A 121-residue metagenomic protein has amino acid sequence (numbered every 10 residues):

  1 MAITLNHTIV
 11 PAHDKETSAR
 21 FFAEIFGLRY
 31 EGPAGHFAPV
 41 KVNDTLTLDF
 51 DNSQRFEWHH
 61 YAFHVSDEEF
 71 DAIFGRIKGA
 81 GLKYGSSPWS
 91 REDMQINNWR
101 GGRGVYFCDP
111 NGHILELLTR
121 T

Functional and structural regions predicted by a protein language model:
A2-I3, I9-L48, N52-Q54: Core segments of cupin and vicinal oxygen chelate
T8, Y61: Hydrophobic adenine-recognition pocket in adenosine-nucleotide-binding enzymes
V40-D44, F107-P110, R120: Active-site beta-strand termini and strand-to-loop segments that position acidic
T45-T47, R55-F56, S66-D71: Short, charged/polar surface micro-motifs in flexible loops or helix N-caps
L48-F50, Y106, L115-L118: Conserved beta-strand in the GNAT
F63-P110, I114: Vicinal oxygen chelate
R91, T119-T121: Acetyl-CoA-dependent GNAT
